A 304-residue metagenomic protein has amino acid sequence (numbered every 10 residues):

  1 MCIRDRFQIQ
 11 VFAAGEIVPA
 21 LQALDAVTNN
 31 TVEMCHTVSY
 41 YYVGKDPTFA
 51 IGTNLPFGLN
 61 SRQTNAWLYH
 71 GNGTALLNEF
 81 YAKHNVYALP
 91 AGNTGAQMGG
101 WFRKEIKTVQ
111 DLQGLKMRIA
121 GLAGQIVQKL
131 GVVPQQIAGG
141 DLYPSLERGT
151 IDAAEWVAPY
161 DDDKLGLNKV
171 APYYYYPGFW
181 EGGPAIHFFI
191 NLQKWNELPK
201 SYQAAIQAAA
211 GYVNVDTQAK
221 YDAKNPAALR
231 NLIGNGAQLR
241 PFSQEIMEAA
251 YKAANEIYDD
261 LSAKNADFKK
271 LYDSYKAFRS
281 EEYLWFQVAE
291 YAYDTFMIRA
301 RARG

Functional and structural regions predicted by a protein language model:
R4-T64, N72, L76-G304: N-terminal secretory/targeting leader peptides
